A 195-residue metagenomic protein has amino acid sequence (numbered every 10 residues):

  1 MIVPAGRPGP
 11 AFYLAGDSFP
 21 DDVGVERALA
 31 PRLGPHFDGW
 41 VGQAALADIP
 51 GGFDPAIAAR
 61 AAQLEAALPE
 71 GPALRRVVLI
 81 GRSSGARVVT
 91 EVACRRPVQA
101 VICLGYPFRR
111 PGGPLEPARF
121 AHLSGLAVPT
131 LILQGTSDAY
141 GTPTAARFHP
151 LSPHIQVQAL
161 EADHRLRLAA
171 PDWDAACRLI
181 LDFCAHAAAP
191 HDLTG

Functional and structural regions predicted by a protein language model:
M1-V78, R87-E91, R119, L168: Serine-hydrolase catalytic machinery in alpha/beta-hydrolase-like enzymes
G6, R96, F120-A127, H149-P153: Short, conserved loop/helix-junction motifs that constitute active-site signature segments in enzyme catalytic cores
G16, A45, C103-P111, G135 (+1 more regions): Active-site nucleophile loop of the alpha/beta-hydrolase fold
D38-W40, S152-L166: Catalytic histidine neighborhood in serine/cysteine hydrolases with alpha/beta-hydrolase-type architecture
G51, A162-A175: Catalytic histidine-centered segment of alpha/beta-hydrolase-like enzymes
A67-G125: Primarily recognizes the serine-hydrolase "nucleophile elbow" in alpha/beta-hydrolase and SGNH/GDSL folds
G125-A127, I132-Q134, D138: Short beta-strand/loop motif that positions the catalytic acidic residue of the alpha/beta-hydrolase fold
A139-T144: Conserved alpha/beta-hydrolase "acid-adjacent" motif
